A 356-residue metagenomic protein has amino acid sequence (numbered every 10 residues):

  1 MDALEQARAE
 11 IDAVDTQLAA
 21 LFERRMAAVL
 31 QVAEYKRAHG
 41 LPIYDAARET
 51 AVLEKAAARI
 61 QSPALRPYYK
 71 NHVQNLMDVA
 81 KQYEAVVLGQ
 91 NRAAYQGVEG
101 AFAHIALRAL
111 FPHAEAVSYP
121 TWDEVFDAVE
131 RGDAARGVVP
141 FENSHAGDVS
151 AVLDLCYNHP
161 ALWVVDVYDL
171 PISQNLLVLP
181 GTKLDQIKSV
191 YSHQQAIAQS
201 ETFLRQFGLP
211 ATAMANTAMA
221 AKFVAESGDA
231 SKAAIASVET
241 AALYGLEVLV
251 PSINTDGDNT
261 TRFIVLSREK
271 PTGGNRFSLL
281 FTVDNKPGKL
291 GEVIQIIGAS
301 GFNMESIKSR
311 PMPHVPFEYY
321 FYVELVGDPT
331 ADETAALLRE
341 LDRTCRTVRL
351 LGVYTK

Functional and structural regions predicted by a protein language model:
M1-K356: Domain-level signature for soluble enzymes in the chorismate/prephenate branch of the shikimate pathway
